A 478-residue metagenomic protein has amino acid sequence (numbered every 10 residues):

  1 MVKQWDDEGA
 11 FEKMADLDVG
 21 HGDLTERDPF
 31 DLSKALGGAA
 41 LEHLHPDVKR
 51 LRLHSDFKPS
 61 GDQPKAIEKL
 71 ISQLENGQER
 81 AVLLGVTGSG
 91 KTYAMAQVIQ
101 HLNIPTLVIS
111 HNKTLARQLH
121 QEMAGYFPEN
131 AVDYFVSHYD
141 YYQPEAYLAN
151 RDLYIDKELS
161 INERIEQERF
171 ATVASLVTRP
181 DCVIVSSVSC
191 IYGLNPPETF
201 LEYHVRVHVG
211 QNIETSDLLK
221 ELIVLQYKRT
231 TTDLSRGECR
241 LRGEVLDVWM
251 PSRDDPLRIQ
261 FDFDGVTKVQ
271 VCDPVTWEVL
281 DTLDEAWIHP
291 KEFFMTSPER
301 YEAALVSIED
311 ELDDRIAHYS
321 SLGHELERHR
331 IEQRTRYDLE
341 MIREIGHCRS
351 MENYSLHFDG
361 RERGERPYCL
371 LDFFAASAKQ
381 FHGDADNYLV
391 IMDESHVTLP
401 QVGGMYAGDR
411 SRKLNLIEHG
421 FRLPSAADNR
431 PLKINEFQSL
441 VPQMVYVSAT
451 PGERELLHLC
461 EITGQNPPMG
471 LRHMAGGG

Functional and structural regions predicted by a protein language model:
M1-G478: ASCE RecA-like P-loop NTPase motor cores that couple ATP hydrolysis to mechanical translocation on nucleic acids
